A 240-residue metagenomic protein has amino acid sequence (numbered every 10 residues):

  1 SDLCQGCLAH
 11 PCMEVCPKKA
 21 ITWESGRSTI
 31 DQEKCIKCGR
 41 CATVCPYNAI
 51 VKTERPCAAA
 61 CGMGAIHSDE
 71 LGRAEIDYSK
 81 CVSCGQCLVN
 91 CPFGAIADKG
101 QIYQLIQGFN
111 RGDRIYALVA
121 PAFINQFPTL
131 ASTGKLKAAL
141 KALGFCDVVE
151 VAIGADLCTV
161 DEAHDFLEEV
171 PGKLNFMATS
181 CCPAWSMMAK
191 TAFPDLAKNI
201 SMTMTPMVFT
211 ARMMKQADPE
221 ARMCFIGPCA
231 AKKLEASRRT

Functional and structural regions predicted by a protein language model:
S1-V44, N48-A60, G64: Ferredoxin-type iron-sulfur electron-transfer modules and their immediate structural context
G6, H10-V15, V44, N90 (+4 more regions): Transmembrane alpha-helical segments of multi-pass membrane transport proteins and ion-pumping complexes
C7, I36, K52, V82 (+3 more regions): Residue-level recognition of alpha-helix initiation/capping sites
P11, R40, P56, Q86 (+3 more regions): Short Gly/charged-rich anion-binding patches and loops
C16, S25-R27, A49, E54 (+8 more regions): Glycine-rich, histidine-containing beta strand-loop boundary motifs that form or position
A20, A49, A65, A95 (+2 more regions): Glycine-centered loop/turn motif at secondary-structure junctions
D31-Q32, K37, Y47, P56-C57 (+4 more regions): Conserved Radical SAM active-site core
D98-T240: Iron-sulfur-associated redox domains of electron-transfer enzymes in respiratory and anaerobic energy metabolism
